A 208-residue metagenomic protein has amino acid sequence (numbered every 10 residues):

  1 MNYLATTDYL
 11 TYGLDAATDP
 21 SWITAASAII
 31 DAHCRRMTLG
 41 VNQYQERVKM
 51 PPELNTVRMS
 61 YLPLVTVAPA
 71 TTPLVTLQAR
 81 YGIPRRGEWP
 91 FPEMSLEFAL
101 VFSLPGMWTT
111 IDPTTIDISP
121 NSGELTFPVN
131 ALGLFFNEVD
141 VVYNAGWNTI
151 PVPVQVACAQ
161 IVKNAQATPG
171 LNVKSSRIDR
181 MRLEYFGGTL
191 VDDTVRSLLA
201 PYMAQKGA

Functional and structural regions predicted by a protein language model:
M1-A208: Divalent metal-cofactor coordination and adjacent catalytic microenvironments
